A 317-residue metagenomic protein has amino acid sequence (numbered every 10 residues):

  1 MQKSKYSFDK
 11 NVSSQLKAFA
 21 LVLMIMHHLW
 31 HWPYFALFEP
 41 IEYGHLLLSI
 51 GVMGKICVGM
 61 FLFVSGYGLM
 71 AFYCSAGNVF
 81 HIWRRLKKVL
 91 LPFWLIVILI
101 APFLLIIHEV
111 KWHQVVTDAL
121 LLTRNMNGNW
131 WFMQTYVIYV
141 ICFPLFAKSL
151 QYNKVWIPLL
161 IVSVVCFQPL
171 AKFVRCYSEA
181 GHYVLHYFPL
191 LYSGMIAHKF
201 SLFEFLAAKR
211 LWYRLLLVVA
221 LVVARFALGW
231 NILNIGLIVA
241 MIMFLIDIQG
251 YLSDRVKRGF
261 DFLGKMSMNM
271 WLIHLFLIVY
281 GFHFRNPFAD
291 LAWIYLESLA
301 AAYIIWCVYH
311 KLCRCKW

Functional and structural regions predicted by a protein language model:
M1-V164, W212, D254-R258, M266 (+1 more regions): Membrane-cytosol interface segments of multi-pass membrane proteins, especially ER/Golgi lipid-handling enzymes
C166-N269, I273-G281, R285-E297: Alpha-helical transmembrane segments and terminal signal-anchor/GPI-anchor hydrophobic tails, characterized by long
